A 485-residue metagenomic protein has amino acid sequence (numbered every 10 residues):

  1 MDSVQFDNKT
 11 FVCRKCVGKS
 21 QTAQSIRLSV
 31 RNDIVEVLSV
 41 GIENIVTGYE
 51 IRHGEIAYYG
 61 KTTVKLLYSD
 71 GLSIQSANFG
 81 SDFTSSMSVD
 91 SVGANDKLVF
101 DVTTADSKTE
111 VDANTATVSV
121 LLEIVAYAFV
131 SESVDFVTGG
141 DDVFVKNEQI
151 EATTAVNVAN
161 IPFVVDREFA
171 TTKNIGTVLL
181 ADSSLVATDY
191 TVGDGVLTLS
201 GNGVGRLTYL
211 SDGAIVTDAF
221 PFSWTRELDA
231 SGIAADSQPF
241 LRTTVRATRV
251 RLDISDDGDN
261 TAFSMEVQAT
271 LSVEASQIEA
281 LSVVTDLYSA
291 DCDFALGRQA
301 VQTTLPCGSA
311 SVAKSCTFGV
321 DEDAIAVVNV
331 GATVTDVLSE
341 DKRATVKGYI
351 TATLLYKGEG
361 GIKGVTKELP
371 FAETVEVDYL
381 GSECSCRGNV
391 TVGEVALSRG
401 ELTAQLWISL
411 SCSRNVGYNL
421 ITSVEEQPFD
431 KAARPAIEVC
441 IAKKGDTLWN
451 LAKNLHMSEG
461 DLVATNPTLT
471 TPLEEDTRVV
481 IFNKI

Functional and structural regions predicted by a protein language model:
M1-R434: Membrane-lipid interaction segments
Q427-A464, L469-I485: Primarily a LysM-type cell-wall glycan-binding module
